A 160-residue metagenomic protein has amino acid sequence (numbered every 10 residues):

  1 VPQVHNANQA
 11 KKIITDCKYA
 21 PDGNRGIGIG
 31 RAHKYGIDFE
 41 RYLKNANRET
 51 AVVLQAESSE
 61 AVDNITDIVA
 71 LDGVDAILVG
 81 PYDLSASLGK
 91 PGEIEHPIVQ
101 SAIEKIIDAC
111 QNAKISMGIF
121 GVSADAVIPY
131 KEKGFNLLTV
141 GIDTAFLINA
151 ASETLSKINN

Functional and structural regions predicted by a protein language model:
V1-N160: Expand to "…catalyze enediolate/carbanion chemistry for C-C bond making/breaking, isomerization, decarboxylation
